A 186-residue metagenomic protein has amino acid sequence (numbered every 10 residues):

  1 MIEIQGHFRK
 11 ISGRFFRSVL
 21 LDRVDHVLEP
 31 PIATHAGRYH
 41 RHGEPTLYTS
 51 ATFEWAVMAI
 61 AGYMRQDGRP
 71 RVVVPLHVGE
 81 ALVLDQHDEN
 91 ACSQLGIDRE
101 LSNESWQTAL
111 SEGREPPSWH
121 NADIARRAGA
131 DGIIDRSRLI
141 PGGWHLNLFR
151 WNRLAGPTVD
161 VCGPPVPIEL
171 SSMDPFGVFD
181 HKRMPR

Functional and structural regions predicted by a protein language model:
M1-T34, R38-R41, D67-R186: Active-site and NAD+-binding cores of ADP-ribose-processing enzymes
R38-D67: Extended catalytic/binding region for NAD+/ADP-ribose chemistry, centered on the ART fold
